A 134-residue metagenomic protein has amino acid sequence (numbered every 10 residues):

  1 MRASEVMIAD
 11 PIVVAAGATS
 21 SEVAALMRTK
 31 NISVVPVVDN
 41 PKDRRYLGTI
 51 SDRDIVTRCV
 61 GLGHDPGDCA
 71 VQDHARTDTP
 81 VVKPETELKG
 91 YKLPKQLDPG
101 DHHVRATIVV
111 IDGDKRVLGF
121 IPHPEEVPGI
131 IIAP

Functional and structural regions predicted by a protein language model:
M1, A18, I50, C69 (+2 more regions): Short beta-to-alpha loop/turn elements within the nucleotide-binding domains of ABC transporters
M1, M7, M27, A75 (+2 more regions): Methionine-biased hydrophobic packing positions in alpha-helices, especially within tandem helical repeat solenoids
M1-I12, D54, D68-T79: Bateman (tandem CBS) regulatory domains
V13-I32, V38-D39, V81-R105, V110-D112 (+1 more regions): The conserved cystathionine-beta-synthase
I32, P36, R45-G61, H102-D112 (+1 more regions): Short beta->alpha transition motifs characteristic of CBS
T57-G61, T77-P84: Regulatory sensory and allosteric helical modules in signal-transduction proteins and certain transcription factors
